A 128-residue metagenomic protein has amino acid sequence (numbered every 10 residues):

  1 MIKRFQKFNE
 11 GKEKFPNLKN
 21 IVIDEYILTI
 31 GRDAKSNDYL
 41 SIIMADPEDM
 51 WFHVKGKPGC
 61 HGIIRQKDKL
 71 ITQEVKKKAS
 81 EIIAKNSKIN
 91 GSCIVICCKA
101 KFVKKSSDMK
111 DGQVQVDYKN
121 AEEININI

Functional and structural regions predicted by a protein language model:
I2-I128: Duplex nucleic acid-engaging cores and interfaces of nucleic-acid transaction enzymes
